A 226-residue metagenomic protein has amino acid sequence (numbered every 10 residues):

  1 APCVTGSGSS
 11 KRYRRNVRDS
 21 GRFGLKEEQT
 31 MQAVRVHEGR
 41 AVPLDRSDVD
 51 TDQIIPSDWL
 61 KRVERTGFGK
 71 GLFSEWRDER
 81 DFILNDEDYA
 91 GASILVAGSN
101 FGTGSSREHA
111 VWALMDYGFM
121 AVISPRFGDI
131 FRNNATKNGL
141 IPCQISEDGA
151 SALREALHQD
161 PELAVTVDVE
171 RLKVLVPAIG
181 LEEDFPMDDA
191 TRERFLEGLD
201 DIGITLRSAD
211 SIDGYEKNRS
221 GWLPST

Functional and structural regions predicted by a protein language model:
G6-S10: Intrinsically disordered, low-complexity segments enriched in small polar residues
D19-T226: Cytosolic catalytic domains that perform sulfur/thiol-centered chemistry
